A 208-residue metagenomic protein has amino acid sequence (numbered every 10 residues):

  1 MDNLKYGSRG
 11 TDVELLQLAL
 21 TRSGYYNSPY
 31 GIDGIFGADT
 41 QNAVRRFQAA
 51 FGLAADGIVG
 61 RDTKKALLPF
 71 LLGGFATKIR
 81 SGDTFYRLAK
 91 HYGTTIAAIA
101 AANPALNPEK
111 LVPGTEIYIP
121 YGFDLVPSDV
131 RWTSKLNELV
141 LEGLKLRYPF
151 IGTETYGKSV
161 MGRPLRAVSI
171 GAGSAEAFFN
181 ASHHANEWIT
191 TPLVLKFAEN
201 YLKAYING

Functional and structural regions predicted by a protein language model:
M1-G34, D39, T77-R80: Acidic, Ser/Thr/Pro/Gly-enriched interdomain connector segments
Q17-L20, V44, Q48, G114: An aromatic-rich alpha-helical recognition segment common to small helix-rich domains
S23-Y26, F47-L53: Short capping motifs at secondary-structure boundaries
I32-D33, D56, A76, P108: Short basic coil micro-motifs at the edges of alpha-helical modules that engage polyanionic partners
A38, L71-G208: M14 metallocarboxypeptidase catalytic domain recognition
A38-A49, D62-K65: Short, solvent-exposed alpha-helical surface patches in non-cytosolic proteins
A55-L71: Alpha-helical interaction/regulatory segments in DNA maintenance proteins
